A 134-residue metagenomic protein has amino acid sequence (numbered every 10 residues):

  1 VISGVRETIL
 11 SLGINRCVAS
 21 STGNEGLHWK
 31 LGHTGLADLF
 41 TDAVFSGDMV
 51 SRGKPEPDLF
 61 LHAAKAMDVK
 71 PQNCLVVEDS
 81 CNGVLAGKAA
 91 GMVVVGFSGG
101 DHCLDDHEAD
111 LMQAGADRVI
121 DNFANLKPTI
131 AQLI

Functional and structural regions predicted by a protein language model:
R6, L10, I14, G23-N24 (+1 more regions): Asp-based, Mg2+/Mn2+-dependent phosphohydrolase catalytic module
